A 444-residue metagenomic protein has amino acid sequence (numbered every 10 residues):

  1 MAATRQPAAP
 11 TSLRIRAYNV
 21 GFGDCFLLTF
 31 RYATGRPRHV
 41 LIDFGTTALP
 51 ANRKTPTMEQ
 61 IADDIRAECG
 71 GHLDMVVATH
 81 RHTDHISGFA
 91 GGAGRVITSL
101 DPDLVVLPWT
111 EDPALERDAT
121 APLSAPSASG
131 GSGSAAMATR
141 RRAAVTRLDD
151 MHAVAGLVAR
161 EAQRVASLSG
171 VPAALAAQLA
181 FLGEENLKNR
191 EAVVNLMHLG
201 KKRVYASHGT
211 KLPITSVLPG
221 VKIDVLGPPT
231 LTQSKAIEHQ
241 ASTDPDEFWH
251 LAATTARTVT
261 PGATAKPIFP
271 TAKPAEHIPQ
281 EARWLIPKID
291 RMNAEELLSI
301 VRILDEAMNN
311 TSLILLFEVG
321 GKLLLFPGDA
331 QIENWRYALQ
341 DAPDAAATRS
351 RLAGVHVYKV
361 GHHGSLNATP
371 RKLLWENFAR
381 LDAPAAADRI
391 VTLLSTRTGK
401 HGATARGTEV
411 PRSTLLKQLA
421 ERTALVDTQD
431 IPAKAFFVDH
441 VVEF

Functional and structural regions predicted by a protein language model:
A2-L13, G70-G71, S87-L323, R412-F444: Flexible, acidic/histidine-containing loops and adjacent segments that form or flank the divalent-metal
P7-H72, M308-E333, T392: Conserved beta-strand hairpin/beta-sheet module of binuclear metal-dependent hydrolase folds, prominently
F26-L28, H39-L41, A51-T55, S87-G91 (+6 more regions): Short, solvent-exposed loop/turn and secondary-structure capping segments
T34-V40, T47-V105, A347-S365: Active-site metal-binding motif and surrounding structural segment of the metallo-beta-lactamase
D43-T47, R81, T210-K211, P228-T230 (+3 more regions): Active-site metal-binding loops of divalent metal-dependent hydrolases
R81-S87, D112-L115, I332-W335, V360-T369 (+2 more regions): Active-site environment of divalent metal-dependent phosphoester hydrolases
L323-A385: Extended hydrophobic/aromatic segments used for targeting, binding, or gating
G361, A368-F378, A386-F444: C-terminal regions of proteins
